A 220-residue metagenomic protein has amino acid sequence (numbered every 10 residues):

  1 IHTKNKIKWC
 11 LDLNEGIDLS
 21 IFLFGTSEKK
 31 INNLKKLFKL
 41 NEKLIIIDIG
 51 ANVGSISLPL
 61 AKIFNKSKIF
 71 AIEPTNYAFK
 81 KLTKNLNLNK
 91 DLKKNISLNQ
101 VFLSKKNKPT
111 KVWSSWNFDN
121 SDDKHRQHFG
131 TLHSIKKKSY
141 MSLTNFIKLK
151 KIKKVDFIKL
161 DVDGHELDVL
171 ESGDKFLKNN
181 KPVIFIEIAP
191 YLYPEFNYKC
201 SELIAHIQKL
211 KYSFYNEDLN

Functional and structural regions predicted by a protein language model:
I1-L92, K148-I152, F214-N220: S-adenosyl-L-methionine
N5-N32, K90-K94, N99-K153: Glycine-rich adenosyl-binding loop in Rossmann-like folds that engage adenosine-containing cofactors
K6, A61-A71, F146-N220: Conserved acidic-Pro-Pro-aromatic motif
E15, A51-V53, N76, L103-K105 (+2 more regions): Short, glycine/acidic-enriched loop or turn micro-motifs at the edges of active sites
I47, F70, N99, S139 (+1 more regions): Conserved Rossmann-like nucleotide-binding pocket used by diverse enzymes that bind dinucleotide cofactors
S57-L58, K81, K108-T110, D168-L170 (+1 more regions): Short glycine-/acidic-enriched loop or helix-start segments at secondary-structure transitions that form or flank
P59, N85, H125, S172-G173: Residue-level signal for well-ordered alpha-helical positions
P74, A78, I135-S139, H165 (+1 more regions): Soluble or luminal CAZymes and related metallo-dependent hydrolases
